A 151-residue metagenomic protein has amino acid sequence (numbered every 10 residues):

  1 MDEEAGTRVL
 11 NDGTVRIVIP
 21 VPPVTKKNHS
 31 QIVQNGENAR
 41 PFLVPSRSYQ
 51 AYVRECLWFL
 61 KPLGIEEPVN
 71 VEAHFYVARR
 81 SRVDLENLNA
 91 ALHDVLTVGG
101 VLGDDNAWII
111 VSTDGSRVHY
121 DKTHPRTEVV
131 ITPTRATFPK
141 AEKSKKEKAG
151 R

Functional and structural regions predicted by a protein language model:
M1-R151: Acidic, proline/glycine-enriched N-terminal capping motif
